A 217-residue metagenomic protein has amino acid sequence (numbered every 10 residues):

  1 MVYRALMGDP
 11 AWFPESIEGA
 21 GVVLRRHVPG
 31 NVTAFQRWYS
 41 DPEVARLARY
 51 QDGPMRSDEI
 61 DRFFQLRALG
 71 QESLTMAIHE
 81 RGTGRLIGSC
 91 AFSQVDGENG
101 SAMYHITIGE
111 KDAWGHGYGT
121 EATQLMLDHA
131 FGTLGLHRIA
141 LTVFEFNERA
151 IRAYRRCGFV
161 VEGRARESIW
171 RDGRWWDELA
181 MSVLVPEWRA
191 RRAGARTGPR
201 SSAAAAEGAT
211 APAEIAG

Functional and structural regions predicted by a protein language model:
M1-D112, W176, V183-G217: GNAT-family acyltransferases
N31, E43, G117, G158 (+1 more regions): Conserved functional loop/turn residues at catalytic and ligand-binding sites
A34, M103, E121, R138 (+2 more regions): Amphipathic alpha-helical recognition patches that constitute DNA-binding helices
I106, T123, L141, M181-V183: Preference for bulky hydrophobic residues occupying beta-strand positions in well-ordered beta-sheet regions
G109, G115-H129, I151-R156: Conserved acetyl-CoA-binding loop-helix of GNAT-fold acetyltransferases
G119, T123, F146-A150, E167-D172: Short glycine/proline-centered loop/turn elements that form peptide/ligand docking sites
G132-T142: Conserved GNAT acetyl-CoA-binding A-motif
A140-V143, V160-W176, A180: Conserved catalytic-core motifs of GNAT/GCN5-like acyltransferases
